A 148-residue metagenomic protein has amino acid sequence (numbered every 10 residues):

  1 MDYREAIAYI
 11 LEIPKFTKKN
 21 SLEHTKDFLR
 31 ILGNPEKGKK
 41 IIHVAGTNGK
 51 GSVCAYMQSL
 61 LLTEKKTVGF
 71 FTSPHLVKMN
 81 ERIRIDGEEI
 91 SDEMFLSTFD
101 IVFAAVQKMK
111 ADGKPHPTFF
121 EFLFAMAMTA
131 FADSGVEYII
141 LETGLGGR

Functional and structural regions predicted by a protein language model:
M1-G46, V53-K66, F71, K110-K114: Short functional linear segments
R4, K19-L22, G51, E89-D92 (+2 more regions): Electropositive phosphate-/nucleotide-binding environments in soluble metabolic enzymes
N34-K37, T63-R148: ATP-dependent carboxylate-amine ligase catalytic core
G46-G49, E142-G144: Conserved phosphate-binding and hydrolysis motifs of nucleotide-dependent enzymes
N48-K50, H75-L76: Short active-site-proximal "capping" loops at secondary-structure junctions
